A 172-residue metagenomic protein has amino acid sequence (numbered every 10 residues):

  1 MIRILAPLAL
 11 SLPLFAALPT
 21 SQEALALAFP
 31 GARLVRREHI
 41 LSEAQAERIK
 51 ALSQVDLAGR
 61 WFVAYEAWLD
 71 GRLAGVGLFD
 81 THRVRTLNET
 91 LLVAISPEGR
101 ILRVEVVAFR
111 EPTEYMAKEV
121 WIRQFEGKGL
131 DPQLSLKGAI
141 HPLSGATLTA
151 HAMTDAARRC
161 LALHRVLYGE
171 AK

Functional and structural regions predicted by a protein language model:
R3-P13: Bacterial N-terminal signal peptides
A16-L143, T147-H151, D155-K172: Flexible, solvent-exposed loop/hinge segments and secondary-structure transition points
